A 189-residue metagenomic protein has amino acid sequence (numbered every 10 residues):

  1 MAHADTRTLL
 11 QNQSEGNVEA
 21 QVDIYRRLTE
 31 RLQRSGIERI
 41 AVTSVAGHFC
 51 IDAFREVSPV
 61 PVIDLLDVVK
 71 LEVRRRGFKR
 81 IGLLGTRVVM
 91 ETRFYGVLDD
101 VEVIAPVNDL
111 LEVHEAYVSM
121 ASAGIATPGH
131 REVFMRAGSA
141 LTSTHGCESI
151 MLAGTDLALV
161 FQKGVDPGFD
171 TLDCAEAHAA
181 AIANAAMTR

Functional and structural regions predicted by a protein language model:
M1-R189: Non-catalytic structural scaffold of enzyme domains
